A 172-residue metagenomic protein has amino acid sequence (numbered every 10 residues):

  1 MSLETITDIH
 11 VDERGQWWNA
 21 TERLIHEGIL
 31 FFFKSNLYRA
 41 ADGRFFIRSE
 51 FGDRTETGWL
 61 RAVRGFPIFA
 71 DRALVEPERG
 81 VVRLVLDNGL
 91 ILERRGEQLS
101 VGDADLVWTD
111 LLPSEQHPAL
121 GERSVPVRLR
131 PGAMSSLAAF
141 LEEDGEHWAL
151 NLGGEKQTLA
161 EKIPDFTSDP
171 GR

Functional and structural regions predicted by a protein language model:
M1-R172: Long, non-globular segments of proteins
